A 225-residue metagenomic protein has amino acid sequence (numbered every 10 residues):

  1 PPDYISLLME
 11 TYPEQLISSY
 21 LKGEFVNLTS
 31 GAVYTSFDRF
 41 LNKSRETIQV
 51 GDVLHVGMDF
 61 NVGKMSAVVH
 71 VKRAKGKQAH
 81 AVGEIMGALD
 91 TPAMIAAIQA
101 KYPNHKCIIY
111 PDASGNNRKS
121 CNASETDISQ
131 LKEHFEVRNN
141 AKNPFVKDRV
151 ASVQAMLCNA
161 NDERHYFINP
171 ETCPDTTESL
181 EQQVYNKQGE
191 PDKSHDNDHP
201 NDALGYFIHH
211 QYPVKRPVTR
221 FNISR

Functional and structural regions predicted by a protein language model:
P1-M58, G63: ATPase catalytic-site recognition across NTP-hydrolyzing enzymes
L21, A67, I109, L180 (+1 more regions): A residue-level signal for conserved active-site and pocket-lining positions in enzyme catalytic cores
V62-K64, G76-K77: Coil-to-beta-strand transition motifs
M65-V71: Short beta-strand scaffold segments in enzyme catalytic cores
K75-D192, V214-K215, R220-R225: Mg2+-dependent endonuclease catalytic cores in nucleic-acid-processing enzymes, primarily RNase H-like
D192-K215: Acidic, Mg2+-coordinating catalytic module of metal-dependent nucleases/exonucleases that use a two-metal-ion mechanism
